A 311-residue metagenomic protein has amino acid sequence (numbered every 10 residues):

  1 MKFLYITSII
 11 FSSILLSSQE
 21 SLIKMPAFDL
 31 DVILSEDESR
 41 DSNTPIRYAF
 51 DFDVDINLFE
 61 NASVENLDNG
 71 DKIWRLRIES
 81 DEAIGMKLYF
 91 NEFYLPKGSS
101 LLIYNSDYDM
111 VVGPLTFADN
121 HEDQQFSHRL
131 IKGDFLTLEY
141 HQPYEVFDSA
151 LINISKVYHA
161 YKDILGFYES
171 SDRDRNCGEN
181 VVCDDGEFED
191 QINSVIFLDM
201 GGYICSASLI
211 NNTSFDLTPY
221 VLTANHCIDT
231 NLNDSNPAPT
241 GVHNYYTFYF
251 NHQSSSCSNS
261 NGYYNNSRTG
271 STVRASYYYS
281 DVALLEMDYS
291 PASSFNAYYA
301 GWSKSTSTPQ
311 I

Functional and structural regions predicted by a protein language model:
M1-S21: Bacterial Sec-dependent N-terminal signal peptides
Q19-E79, K156-N176, V181-V182: A short aromatic-anchored loop/beta-hairpin motif
N66-N69, W74-I84, F93, H128-I131 (+1 more regions): Extracellular and analogous surface-interaction loops
A83, Y108, M200-G202: Glycine-centered tight beta-turn/hairpin loop motif at sheet-sheet or coil-to-beta transitions
I84-M86, P219: Structural beta-strand segments of beta-rich domains
Y94-M110: Short, surface-exposed beta-strand/strand-loop-strand elements in extracellular ectodomains
D107-F135, H141-F147: Beta-sandwich interaction modules
I131-I204, N212-I311: Serine endopeptidase catalytic core focused on the charge-relay Asp
